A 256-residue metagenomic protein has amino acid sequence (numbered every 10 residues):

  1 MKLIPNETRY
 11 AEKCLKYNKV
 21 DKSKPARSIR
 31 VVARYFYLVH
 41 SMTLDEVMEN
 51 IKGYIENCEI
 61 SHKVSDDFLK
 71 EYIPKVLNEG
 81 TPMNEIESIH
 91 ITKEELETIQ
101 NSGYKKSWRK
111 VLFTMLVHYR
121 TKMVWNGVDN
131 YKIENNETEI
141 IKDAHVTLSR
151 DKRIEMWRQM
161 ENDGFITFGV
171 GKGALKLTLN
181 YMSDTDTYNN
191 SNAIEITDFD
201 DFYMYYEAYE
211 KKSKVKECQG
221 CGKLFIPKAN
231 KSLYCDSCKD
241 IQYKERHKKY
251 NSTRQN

Functional and structural regions predicted by a protein language model:
M1-K106, Y131, E137-M204, K239: Modules that initiate DNA replication and primer synthesis
Y35-F36, F113-T121, D143, G220-C221: Short amphipathic alpha-helical elements of helix-turn-helix/winged-helix folds
G103-E139: Short amphipathic alpha-helical interface segments
S213-V215, S232: Residues immediately within or flanking Cys/His clusters that coordinate Zn2+ in small zinc-binding modules
C218-G222, C238-I241: Short Cys/His-rich metal-coordination motifs, predominantly Zn2+-binding knuckles/fingers
A229-E245: Cysteine-rich micro-motifs
K248-N256: Long, charge-rich boundary regions
